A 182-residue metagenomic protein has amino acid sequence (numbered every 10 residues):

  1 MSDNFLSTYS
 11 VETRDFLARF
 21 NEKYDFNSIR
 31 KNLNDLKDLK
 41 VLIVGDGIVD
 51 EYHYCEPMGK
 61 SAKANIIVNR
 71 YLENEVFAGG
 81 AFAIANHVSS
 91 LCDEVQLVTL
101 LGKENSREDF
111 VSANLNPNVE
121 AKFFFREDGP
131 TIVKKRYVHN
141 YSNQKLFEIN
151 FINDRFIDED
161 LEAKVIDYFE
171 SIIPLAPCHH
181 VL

Functional and structural regions predicted by a protein language model:
M1-K63, L72-L182: Ribokinase/PfkB-type carbohydrate-kinase core domain
V68-R70: Short beta-alpha connecting loops at secondary-structure transitions that line or flank enzyme active sites
